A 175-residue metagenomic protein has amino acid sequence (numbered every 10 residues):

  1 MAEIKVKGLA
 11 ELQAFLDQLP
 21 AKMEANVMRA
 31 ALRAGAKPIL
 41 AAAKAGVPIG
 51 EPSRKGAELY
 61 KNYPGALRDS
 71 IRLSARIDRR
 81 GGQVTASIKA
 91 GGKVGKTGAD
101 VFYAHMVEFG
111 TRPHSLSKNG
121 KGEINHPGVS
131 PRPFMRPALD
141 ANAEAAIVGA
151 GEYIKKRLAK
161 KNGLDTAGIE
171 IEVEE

Functional and structural regions predicted by a protein language model:
A2, D17, M23-H126, K156 (+1 more regions): Short, low-complexity, charged/polar segments at coil/turn and helix-coil boundaries
G8-L9: Small-xxx-small helix-packing motif
P20, E24, P127, P131-F134 (+1 more regions): Short amphipathic alpha-helical segments at helix-loop
A30, N62, V129-S130, P137 (+1 more regions): Residues at secondary-structure transition points
P133-G151: Well-ordered alpha/beta subsegment
